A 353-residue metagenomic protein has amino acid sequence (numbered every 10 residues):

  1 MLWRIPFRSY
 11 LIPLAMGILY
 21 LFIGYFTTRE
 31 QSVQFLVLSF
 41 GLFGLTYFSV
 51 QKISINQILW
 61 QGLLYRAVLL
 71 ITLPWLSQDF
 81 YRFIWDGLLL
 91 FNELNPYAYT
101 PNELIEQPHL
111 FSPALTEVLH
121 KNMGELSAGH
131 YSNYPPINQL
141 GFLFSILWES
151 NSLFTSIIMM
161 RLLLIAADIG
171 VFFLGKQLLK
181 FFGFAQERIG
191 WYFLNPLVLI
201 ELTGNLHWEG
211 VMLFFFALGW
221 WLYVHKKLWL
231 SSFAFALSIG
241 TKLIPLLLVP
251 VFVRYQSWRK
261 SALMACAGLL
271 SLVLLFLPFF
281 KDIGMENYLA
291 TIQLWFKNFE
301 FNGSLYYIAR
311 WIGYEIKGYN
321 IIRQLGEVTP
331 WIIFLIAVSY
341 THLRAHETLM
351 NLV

Functional and structural regions predicted by a protein language model:
M1-W75: Start-transfer (signal-anchor) and selected internal transmembrane alpha helices of multi-pass inner/ER membrane
P6, F43-S49, F144, T155-F182 (+2 more regions): Transmembrane-helix motifs of polytopic, lipid-linked glycan transferases
S54-R161: Intramembrane catalytic core of multi-pass membrane enzymes that act on lipidic substrates
I55-Q57, F172-P196: Transmembrane-helix signature of polytopic, membrane-embedded enzymes that assemble or transfer cell-envelope glycans
Q61-V68, S257-F280: Hydrophobic alpha-helical membrane-interfacial segments at the cytosolic entry of transmembrane helices
F172, L294, N298-L349, V353: Aromatic/glycine/proline-enriched transmembrane-helix motif characteristic of membrane-embedded glycan-assembly enzymes
F173-L174, V211-K227: Specific aromatic-rich, kink-prone transmembrane helix
L199-L202, L218-L222, L228-V253: Membrane-interface alpha helices of multi-pass inner-membrane proteins
